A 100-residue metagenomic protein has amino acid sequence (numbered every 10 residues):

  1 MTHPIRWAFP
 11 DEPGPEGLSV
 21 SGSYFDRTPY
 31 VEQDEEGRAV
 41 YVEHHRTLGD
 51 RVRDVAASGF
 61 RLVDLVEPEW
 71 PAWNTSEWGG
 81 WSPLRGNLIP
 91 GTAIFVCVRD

Functional and structural regions predicted by a protein language model:
M1-Q33, V42: Conserved class I S-adenosyl-L-methionine
T2, E67-P68: Active-site beta-loop-alpha junctions enriched in small/polar residues
W7, A72-N74: Generic structural signal for helix capping and beta-alpha/helix-loop junctions
S23-Q33, V40-E67: Short alpha-helix
Q33-E35, S76: Generic signal for short, ordered secondary-structure residues within or immediately flanking folded domains
S58-F60, T75-D100: Core SAM-dependent methyltransferase catalytic element
P68-P71, D100: Short, solvent-exposed coil/turn elements at secondary-structure transition points
